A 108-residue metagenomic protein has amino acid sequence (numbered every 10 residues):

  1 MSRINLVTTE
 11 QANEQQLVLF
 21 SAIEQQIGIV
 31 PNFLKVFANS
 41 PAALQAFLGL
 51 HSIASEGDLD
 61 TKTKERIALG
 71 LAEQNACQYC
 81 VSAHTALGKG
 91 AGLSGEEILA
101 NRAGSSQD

Functional and structural regions predicted by a protein language model:
M1-D108: Hydrophobic alpha-helical segments
